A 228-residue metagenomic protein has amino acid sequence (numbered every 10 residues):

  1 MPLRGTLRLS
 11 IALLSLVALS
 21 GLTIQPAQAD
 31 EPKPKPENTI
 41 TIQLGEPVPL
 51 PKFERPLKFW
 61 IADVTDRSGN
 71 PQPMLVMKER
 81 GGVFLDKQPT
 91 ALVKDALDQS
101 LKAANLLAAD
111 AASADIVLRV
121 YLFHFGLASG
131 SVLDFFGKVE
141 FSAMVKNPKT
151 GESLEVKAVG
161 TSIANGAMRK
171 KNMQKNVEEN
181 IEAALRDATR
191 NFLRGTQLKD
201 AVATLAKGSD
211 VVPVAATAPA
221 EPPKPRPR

Functional and structural regions predicted by a protein language model:
M1-L14: Bacterial N-terminal signal peptides that target proteins for export
V17-P26: C-terminal segment of classical bacterial N-terminal signal peptides
P26-A91, Q197-R228: A structural "domain/chain start" motif
D30-N38, A104-E155, I163-R169, K175 (+1 more regions): Surface-exposed short loop/turn segments
M74-Q88, P148-V202: Short secondary-structure boundary motifs at beta->alpha junctions and helix caps
M77-A109, V120: Mid-chain, structured segments of secreted extracytoplasmic proteins
D98-L106, L127, R186-L198: Sec-exported extracytoplasmic/periplasmic mature domains
